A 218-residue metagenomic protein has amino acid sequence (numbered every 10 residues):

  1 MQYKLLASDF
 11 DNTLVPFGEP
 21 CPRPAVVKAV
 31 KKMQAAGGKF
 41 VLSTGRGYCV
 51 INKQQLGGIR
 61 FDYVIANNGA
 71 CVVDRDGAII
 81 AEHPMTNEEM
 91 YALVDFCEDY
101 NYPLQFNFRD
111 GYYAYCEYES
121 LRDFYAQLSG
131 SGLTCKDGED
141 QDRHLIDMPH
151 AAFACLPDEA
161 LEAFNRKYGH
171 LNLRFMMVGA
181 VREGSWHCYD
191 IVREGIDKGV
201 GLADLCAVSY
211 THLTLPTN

Functional and structural regions predicted by a protein language model:
M1-Q2, A66: Short, small/polar residue-rich loop motifs at catalytic or cofactor-binding pockets
K4-F17: Asp-based phosphoryl-transfer active-site loop
L14-P16, D74, G184-C188: A short acidic, helix-capping loop that chelates divalent metal ions and anchors anionic groups
C21-F124: Active-site phosphate-binding/coordination module
N107-L213: Conserved acidic, metal-coordinating active-site core of Asp-based, Mg2+-dependent phosphoryl-transfer enzymes
T214-N218: A short, hydrophobic C-terminal helix/tail in secreted or cell-surface proteins
